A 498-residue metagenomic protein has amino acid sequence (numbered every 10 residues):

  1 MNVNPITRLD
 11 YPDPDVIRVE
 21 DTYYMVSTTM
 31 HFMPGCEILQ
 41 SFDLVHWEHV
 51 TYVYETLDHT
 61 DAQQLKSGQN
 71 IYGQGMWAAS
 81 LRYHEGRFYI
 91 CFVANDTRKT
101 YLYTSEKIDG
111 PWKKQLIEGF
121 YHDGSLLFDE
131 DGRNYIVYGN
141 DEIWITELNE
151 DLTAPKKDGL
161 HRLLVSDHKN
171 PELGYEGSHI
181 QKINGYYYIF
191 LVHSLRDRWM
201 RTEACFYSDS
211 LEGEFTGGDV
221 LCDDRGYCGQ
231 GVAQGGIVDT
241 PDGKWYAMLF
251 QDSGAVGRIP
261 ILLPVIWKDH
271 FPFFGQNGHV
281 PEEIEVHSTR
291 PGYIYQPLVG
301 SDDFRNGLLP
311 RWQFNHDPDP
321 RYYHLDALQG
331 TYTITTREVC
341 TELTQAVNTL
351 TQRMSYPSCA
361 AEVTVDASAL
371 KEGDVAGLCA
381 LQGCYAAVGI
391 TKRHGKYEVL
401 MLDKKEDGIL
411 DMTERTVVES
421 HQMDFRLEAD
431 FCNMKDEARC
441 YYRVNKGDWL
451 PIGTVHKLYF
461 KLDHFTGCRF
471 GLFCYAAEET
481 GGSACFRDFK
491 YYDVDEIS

Functional and structural regions predicted by a protein language model:
M1-S498: Carbohydrate-active catalytic/glycan-binding domains of CAZyme proteins, especially the secreted or lumenal ectodomains
